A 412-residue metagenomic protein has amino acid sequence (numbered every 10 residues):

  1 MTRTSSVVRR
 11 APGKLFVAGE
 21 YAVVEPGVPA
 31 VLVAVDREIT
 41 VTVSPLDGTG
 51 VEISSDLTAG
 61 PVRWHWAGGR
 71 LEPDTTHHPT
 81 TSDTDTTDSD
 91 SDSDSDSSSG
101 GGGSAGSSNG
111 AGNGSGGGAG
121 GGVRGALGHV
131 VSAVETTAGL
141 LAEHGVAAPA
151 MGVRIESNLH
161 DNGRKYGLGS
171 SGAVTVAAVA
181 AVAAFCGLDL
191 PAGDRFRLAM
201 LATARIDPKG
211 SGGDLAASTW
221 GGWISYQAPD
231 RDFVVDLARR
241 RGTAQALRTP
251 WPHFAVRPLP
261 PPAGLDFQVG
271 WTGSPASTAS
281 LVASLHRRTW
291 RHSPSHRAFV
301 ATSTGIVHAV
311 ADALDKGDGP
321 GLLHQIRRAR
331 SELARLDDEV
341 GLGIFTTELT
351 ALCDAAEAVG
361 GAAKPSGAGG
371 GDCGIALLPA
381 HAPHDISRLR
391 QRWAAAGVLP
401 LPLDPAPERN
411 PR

Functional and structural regions predicted by a protein language model:
T2-A18, V23, L32-D88, G116-E143 (+6 more regions): C-terminal nucleotide
V35-R37, Y166-D189: DPxDG-like acidic metal-binding loop motif
T81-G120: Compositionally biased, intrinsically disordered low-complexity segments enriched for polar/charged residues
G125, H129, S170, V174-A178 (+2 more regions): Catalytic-loop motifs flanking and including active-site residues across diverse enzymes
A150, G369-G371: Glycine-rich nucleotide-binding loop
V153-K165: N-terminal pre-triad scaffold of radical SAM enzymes
L168-S170, A363-A368: Short glycine/threonine-rich catalytic loop with a Thr-x-Gly-x-Asp
